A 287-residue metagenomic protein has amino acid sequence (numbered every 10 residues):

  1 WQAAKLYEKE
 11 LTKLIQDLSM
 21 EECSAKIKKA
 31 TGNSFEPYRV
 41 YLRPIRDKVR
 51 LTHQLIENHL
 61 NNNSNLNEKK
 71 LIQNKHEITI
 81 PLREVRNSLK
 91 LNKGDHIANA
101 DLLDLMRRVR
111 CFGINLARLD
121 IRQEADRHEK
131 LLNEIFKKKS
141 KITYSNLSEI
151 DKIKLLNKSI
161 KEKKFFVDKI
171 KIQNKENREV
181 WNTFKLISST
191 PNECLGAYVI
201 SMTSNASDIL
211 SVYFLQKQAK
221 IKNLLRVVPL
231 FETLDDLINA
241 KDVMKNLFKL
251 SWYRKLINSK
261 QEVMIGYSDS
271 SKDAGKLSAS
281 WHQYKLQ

Functional and structural regions predicted by a protein language model:
W1-S189: Extended, charge-enriched "interface" segments that sit outside catalytic cores
Q54, A117-L119, E124-L210, F214 (+3 more regions): Active-site cores of enzymes that catalyze phosphoryl transfer or operate on phosphate-rich substrates
K70, N74-E77, N205, T233-D236: Alpha-helix N-cap recognition
K90-H96, G196-I200, L230: Short catalytic-loop micro-motif centered on adjacent basic/acidic residues
L224-R226: A conserved P-loop NTPase coupling/switch region
